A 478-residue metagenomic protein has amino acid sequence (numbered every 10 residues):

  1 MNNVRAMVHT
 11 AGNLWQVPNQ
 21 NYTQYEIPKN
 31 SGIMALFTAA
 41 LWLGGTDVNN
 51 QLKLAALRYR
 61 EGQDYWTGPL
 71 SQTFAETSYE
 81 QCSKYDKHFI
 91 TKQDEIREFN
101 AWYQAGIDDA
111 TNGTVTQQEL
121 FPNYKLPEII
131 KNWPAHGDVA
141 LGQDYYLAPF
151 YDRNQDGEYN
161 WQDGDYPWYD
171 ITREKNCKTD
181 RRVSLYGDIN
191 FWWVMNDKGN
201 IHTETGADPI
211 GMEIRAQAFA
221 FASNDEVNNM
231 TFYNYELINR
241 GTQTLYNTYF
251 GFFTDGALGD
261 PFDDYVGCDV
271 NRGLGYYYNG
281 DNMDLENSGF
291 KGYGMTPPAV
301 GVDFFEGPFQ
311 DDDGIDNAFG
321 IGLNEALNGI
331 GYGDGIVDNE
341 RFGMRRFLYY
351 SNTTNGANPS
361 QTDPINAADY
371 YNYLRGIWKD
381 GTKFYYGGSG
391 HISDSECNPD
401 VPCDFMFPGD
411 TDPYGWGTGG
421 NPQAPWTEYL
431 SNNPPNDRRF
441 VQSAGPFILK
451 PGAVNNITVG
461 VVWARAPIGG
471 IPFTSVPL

Functional and structural regions predicted by a protein language model:
M1-L478: Extracellular/surface-associated beta-sandwich interaction domains
